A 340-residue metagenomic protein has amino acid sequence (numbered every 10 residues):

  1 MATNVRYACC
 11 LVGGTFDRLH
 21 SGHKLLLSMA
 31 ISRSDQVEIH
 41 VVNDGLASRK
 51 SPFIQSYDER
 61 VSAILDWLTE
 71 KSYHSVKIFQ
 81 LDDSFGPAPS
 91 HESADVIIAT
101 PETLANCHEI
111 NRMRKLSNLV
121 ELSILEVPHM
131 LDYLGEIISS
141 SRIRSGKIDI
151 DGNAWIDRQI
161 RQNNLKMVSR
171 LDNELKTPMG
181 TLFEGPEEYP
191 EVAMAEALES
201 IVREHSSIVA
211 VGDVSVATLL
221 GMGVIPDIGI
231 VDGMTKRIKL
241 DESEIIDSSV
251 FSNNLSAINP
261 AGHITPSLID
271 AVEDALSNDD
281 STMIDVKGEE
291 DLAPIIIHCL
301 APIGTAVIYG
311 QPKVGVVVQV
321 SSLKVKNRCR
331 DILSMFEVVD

Functional and structural regions predicted by a protein language model:
M1-F183, A193-E196, V202-E204, D213-V216 (+7 more regions): Nucleotidyltransferase catalytic core that binds NTPs
L171-V325: Conserved mixed alpha/beta catalytic, RNA-binding, or beta-rich assembly cores of soluble enzyme, regulatory
